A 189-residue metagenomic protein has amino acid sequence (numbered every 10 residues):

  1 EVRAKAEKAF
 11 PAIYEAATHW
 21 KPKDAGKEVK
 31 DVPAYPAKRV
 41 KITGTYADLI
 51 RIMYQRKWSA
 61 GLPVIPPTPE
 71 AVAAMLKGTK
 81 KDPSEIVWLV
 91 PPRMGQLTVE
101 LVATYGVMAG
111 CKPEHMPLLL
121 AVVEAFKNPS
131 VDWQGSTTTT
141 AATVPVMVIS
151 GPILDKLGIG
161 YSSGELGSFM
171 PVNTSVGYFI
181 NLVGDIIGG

Functional and structural regions predicted by a protein language model:
V2-K27: A charged, well-structured terminal subsegment
V32-G189: Non-transmembrane, aqueous-exposed alpha-helical and coiled segments at domain scale
